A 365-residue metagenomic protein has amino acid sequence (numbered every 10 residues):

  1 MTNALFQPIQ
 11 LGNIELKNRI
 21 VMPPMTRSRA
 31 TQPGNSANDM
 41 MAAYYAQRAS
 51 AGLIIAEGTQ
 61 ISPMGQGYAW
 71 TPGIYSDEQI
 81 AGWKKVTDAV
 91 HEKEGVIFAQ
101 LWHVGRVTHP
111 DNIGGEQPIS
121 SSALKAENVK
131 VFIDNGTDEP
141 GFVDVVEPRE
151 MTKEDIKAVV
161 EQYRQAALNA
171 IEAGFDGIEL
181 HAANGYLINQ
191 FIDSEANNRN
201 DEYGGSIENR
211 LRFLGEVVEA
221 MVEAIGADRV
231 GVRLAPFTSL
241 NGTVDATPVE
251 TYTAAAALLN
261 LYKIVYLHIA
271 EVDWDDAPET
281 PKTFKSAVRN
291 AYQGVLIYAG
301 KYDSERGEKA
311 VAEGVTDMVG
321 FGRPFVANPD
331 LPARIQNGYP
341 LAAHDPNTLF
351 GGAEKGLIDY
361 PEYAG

Functional and structural regions predicted by a protein language model:
M1-G365: Flavin-dependent oxidoreductase catalytic cores
